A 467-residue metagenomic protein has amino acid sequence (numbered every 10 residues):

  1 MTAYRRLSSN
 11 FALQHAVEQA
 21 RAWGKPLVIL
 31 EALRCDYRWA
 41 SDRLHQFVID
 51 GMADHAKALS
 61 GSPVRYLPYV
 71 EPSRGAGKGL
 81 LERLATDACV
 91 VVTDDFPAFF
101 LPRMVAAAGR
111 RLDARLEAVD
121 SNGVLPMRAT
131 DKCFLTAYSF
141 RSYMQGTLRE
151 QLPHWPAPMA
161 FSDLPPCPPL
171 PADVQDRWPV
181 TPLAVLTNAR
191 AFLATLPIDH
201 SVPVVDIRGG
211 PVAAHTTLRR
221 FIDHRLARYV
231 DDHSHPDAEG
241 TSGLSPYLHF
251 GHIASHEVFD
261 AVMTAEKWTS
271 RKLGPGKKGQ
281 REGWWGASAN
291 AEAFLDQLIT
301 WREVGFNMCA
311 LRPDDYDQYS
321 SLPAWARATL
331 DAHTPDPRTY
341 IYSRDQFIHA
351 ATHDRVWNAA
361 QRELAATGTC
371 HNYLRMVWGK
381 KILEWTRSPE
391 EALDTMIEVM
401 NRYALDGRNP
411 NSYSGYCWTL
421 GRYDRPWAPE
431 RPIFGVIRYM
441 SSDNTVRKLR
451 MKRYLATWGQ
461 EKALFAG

Functional and structural regions predicted by a protein language model:
M1-D163, R362, K381, W385-E391 (+1 more regions): Trp/Phe/Arg-rich N-terminal binding region typifying the photolyase-homology
M1-N10, V28-D36, S60, P165-L170 (+5 more regions): Short charge-dense sequence patches
L13-H15, C35-Q46, F192-L196, L322-A332: Short, charge-rich amphipathic segments
G24-I29, G51, A76-K78, R190 (+4 more regions): Short hydrophobic/aromatic-rich motifs at helix boundaries and adjacent loops
H45-F47, D206-G210, A324-W325, P389: Short acidic/polar alpha-helix capping motifs at helix-coil junctions
P126, C133-S321, R453-G467: Glycine/tryptophan-enriched, flexible segments
H235, E239-K452, G459: Active-site-proximal binding-pocket segments
